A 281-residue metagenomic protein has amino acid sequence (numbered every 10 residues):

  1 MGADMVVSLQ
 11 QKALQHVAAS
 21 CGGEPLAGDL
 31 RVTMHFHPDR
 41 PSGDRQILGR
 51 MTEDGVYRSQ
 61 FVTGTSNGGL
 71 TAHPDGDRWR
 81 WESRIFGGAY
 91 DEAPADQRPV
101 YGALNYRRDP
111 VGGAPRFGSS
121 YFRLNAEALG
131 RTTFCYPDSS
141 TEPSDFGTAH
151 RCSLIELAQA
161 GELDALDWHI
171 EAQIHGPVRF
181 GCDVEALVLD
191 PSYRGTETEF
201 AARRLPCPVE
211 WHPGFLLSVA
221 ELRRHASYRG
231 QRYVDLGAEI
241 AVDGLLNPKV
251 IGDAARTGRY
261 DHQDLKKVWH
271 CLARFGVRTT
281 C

Functional and structural regions predicted by a protein language model:
A3-R40, G55-A89, A93, P110 (+1 more regions): Active-site-proximal loop/hinge segments that shape catalytic or ion-binding/gating pockets
P41-M51: A structured, charge-rich N-terminal accessory region that forms the first stable segment of a protein and links
D91-G113: Extended catalytic/binding region for NAD+/ADP-ribose chemistry, centered on the ART fold
